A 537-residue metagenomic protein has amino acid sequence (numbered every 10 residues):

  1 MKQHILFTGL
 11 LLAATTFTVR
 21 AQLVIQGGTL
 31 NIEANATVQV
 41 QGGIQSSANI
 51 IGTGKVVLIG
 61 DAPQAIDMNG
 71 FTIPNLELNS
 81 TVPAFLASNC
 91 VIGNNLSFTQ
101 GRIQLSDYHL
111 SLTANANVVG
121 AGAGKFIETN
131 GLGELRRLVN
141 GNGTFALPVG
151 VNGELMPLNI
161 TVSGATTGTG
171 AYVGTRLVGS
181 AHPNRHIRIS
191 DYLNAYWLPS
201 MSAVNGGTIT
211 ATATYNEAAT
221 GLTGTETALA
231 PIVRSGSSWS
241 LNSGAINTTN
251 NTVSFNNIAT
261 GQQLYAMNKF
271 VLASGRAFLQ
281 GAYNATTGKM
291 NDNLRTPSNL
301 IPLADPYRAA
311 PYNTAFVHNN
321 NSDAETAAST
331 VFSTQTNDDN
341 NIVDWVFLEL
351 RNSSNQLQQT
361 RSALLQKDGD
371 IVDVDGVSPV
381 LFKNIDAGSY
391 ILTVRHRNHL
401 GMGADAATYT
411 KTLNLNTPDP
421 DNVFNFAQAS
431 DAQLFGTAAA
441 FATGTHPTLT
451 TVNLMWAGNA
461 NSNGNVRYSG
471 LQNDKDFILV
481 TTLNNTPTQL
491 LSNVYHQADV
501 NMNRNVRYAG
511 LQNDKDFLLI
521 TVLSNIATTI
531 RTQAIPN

Functional and structural regions predicted by a protein language model:
M1-G27, Y265-V271: Bacterial Sec-dependent N-terminal signal peptides
L23-V82, N94-N242, F255, T260-V271: Self-processing/autoproteolytic domain segments and adjacent N-terminal interaction modules in large, modular
I59-D61, G288, D292-D338, S354-Q356 (+1 more regions): Cellulosome-associated attachment modules in secreted, modular CAZymes
D191-A203, G207-A219, A228-W239, V343-W345 (+3 more regions): Extracellular low-complexity, Gly/Ser/Thr-rich intrinsically disordered linkers and protease-sensitive activation/hinge
A230-I232, F347-R351, I391-T393: Beta-strand signatures of extracellular beta-sandwich domains
L241-T248, Q358-D370: Solvent-exposed serine/threonine-rich low-complexity stretches and specific carbohydrate-binding patches
Q262, V343, A387-S389: Extracellular Ig-like/FN3 beta-sandwich strand-entry sites
A273-L279: A short, amphipathic beta-strand motif
